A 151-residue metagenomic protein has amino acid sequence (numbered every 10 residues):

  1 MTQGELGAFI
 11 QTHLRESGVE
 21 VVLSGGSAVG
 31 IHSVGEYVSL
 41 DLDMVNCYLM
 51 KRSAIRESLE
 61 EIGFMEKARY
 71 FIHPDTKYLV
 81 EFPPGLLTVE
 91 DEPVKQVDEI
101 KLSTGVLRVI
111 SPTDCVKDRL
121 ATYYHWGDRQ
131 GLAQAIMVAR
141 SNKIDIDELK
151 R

Functional and structural regions predicted by a protein language model:
M1-R151: Compositionally biased terminal segments of proteins
